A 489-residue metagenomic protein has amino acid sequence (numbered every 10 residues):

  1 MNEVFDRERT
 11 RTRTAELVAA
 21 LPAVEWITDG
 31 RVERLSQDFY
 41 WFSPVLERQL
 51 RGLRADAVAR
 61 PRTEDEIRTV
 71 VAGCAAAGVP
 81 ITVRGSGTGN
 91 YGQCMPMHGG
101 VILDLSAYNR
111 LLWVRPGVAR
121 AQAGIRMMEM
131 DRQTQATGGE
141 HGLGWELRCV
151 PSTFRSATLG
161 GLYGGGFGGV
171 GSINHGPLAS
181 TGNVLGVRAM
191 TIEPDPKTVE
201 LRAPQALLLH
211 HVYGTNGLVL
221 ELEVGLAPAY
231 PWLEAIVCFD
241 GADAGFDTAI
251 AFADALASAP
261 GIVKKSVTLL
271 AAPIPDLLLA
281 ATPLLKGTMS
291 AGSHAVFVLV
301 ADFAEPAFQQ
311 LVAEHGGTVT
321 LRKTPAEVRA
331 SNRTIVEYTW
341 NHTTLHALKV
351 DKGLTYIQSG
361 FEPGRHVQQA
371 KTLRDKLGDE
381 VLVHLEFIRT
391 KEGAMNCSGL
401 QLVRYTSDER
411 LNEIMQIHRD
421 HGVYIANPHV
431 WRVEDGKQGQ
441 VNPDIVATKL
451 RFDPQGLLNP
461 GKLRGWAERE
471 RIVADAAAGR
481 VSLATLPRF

Functional and structural regions predicted by a protein language model:
M1-A72, T88-V118, L279-L285, A330-D351 (+1 more regions): N-terminal flexible segment immediately upstream of the FAD-binding catalytic core in FAD-dependent oxidoreductases
V4-F5, R54, V79, S86 (+3 more regions): Conserved glycine-rich FAD pyrophosphate-binding loop
W26-G30, A59-P61, I81-G85, L103-L105 (+10 more regions): General beta-strand structural signal in soluble alpha/beta enzymes
M127-M128, R132-Q135, G142-A255, A484-F489: FAD-binding subdomain of flavoenzyme oxidoreductases
A242-G245, V298-P306, E362-H366, V403-D408: Helix N-cap motif at beta-to-alpha junctions
F246-L279, P363-E380, S407-M415: Short amphipathic alpha-helix segments
K264-K265, P273-K323: A conserved active-site cap/scaffold subdomain adjacent to cofactor or substrate pockets
